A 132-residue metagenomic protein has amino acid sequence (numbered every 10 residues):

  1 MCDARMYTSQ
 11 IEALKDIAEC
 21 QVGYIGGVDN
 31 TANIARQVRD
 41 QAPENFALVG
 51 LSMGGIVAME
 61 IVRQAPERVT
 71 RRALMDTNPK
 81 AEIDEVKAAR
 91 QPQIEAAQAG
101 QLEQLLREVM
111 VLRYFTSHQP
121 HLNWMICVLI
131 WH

Functional and structural regions predicted by a protein language model:
M1-A32, R36-Q37, A47: Conserved HGGG/HGGXW glycine-rich cap/lid loop of the alpha/beta-hydrolase fold
M1-C2, P79, Q119: Short, glycine/serine-rich, charged loops/turns that create anion-binding and catalytic segments at active sites
M6-S9, A13, N33-Q37, Q41 (+4 more regions): Alpha-helical elements of Rossmann-like donor-binding domains used by nucleotide-donor carbohydrate transfer enzymes
K15-I17, P43, E67: Short, well-ordered coil/turn elements that cap or connect secondary structure elements
N45-V86: Conserved hydrolase catalytic core segment
E82-A88, G100-H132: Conserved alpha/beta-hydrolase catalytic His-Asp/Glu region
